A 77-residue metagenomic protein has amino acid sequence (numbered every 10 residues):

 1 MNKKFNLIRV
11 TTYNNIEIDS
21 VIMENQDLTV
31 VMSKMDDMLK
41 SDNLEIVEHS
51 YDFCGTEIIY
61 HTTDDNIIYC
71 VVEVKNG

Functional and structural regions predicted by a protein language model:
M1-D19: Short aromatic-glycine-(Arg/Gly/Cys) micro-motifs in beta-strand/loop hairpins
V10-T12, Q26, G77: Generic structural motif
I16-V30: A short, exposed loop/beta-hairpin motif centered on an aromatic-Gly-Thr core
L28-M35, G77: Short, surface-exposed linear segments at secondary-structure transitions and domain or protein termini
D37-G77: Short, mixed-charge low-complexity intrinsically disordered segments
